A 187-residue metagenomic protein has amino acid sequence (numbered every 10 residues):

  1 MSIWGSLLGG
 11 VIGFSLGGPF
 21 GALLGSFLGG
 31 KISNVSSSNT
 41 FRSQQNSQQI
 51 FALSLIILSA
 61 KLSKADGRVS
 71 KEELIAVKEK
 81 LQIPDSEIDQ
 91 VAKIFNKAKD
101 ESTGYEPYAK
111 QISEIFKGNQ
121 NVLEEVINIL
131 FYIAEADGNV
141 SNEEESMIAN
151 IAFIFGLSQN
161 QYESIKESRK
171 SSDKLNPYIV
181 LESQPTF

Functional and structural regions predicted by a protein language model:
M1-F187: Small-residue-enriched hydrophobic alpha-helices in membranes
